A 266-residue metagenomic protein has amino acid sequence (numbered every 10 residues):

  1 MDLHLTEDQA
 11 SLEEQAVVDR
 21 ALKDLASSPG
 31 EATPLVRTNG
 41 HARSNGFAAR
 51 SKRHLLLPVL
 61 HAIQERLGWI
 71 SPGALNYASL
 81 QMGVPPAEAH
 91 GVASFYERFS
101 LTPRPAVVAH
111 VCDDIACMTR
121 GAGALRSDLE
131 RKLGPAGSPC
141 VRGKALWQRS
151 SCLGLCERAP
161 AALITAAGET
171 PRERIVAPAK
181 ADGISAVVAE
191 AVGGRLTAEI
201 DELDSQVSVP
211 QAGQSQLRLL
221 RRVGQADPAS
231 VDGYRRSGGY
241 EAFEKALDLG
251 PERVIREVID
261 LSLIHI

Functional and structural regions predicted by a protein language model:
M1-I264: Feature of Fe-S/electron-transfer and energy-metabolism proteins that preferentially highlights extended coupling
